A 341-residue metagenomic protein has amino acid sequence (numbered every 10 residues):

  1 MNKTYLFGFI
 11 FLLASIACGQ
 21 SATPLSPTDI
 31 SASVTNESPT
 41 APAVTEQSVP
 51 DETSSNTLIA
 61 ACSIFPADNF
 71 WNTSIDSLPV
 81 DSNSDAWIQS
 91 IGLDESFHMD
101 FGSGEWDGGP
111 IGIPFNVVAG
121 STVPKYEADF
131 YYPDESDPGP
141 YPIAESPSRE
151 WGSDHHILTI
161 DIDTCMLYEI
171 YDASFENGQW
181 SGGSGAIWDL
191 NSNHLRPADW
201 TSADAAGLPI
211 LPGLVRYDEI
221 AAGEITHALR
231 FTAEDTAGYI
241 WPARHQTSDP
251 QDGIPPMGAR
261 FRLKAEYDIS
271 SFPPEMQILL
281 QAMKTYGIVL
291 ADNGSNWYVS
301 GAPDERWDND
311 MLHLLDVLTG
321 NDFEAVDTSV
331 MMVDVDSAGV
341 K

Functional and structural regions predicted by a protein language model:
M1-L58: Intrinsically disordered, low-complexity Ser/Thr/Pro-rich tracts
V44, S48-K341: Short, surface-exposed polybasic-aromatic patches that bind anionic ligands, especially phosphate groups
